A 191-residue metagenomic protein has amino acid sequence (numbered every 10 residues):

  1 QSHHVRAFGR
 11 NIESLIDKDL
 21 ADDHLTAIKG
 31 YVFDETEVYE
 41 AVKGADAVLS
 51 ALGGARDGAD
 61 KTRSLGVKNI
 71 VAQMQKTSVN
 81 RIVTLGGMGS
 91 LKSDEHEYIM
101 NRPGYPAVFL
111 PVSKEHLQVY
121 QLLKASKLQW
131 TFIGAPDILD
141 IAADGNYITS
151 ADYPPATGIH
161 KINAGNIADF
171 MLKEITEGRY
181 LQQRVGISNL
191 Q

Functional and structural regions predicted by a protein language model:
Q1-L20, E35, Y39, D57-A59 (+2 more regions): Oxidoreductase cofactor-interface core, primarily capturing Rossmann-like NAD(P)-dependent enzymes
L20-A45: Conserved Rossmann-fold cofactor-binding substructure of NAD(P)-dependent oxidoreductases
V42, D46-L49, V83: N-terminal Rossmann-like NAD(P) cofactor-binding module of classical short-chain dehydrogenase/reductase
L52: Glycine-rich, N-terminal phosphate-binding loop of Rossmann-like dinucleotide-binding domains
T62-N69: Charged helix-capping and loop-helix junction motifs
A72-Q73: A short, N-terminal amphipathic alpha-helix
